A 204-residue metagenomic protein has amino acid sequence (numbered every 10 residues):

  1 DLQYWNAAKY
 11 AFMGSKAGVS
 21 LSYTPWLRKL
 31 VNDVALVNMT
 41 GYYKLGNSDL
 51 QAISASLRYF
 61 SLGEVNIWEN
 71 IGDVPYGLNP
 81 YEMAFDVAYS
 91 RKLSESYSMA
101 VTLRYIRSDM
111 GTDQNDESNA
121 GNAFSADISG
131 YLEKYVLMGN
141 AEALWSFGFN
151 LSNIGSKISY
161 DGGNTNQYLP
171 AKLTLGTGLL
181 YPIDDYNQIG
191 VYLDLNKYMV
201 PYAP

Functional and structural regions predicted by a protein language model:
D1-P204: Subset of outer-membrane beta-barrel
